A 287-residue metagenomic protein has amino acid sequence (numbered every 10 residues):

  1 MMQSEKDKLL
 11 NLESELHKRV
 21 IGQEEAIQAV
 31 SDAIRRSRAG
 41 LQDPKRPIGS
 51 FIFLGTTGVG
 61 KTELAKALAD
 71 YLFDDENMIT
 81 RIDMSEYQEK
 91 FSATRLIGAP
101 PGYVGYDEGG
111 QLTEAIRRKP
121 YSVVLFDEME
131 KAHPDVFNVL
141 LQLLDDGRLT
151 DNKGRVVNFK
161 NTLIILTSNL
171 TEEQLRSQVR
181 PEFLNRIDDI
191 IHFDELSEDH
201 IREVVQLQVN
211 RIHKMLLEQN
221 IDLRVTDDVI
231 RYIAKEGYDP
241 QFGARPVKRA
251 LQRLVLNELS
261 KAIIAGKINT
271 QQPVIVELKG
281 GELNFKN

Functional and structural regions predicted by a protein language model:
M1-N287: AAA+ P-loop NTPase nucleotide-binding core of proteostasis motors
